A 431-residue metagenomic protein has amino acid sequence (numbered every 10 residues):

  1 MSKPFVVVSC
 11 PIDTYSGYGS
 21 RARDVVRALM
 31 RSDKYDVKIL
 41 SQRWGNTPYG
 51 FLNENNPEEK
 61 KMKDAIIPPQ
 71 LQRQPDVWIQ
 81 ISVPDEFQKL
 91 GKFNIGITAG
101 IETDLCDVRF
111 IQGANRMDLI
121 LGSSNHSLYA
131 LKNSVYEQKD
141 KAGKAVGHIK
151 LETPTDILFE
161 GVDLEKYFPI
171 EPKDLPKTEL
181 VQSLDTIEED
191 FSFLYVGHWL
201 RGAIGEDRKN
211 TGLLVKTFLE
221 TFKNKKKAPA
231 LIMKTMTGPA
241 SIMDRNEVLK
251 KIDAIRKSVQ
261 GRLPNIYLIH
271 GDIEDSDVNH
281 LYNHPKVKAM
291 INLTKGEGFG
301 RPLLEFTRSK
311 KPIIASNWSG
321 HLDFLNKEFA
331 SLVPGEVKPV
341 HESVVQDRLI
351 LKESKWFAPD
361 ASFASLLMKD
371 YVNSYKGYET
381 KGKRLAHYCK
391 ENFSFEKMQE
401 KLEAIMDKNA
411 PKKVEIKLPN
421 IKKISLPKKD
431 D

Functional and structural regions predicted by a protein language model:
M1-P75, A230, E400, I405: N-terminal pre-catalytic "stem/leader" segment of glycosyltransferase-like enzymes
V7-S9, N46-N133: Extended catalytic core of nucleotide-activated donor transferases of GT-like folds
R21-R23, R27-A28, L164-D277: Conserved catalytic-core segment of nucleotide-activated headgroup transferases in glycan assembly
L119-E179: Donor nucleotide-sugar binding/catalytic pocket of nucleotide-sugar-dependent glycosyltransferases
T237, E342, Q346-D431: C-terminal amphipathic helix plus adjacent low-complexity, charged tail appended to glycosyltransferase catalytic
H280-G298, K311: Acidic donor-binding loop of glycosyltransferase active sites
G300-L303, W318: Short glycine/serine-rich donor-binding loops of glycosyltransferases
P312-A315, S331-L332: Short hydrophobic beta-strand element within catalytic cores of glycosyltransferases and related nucleotide-activated
